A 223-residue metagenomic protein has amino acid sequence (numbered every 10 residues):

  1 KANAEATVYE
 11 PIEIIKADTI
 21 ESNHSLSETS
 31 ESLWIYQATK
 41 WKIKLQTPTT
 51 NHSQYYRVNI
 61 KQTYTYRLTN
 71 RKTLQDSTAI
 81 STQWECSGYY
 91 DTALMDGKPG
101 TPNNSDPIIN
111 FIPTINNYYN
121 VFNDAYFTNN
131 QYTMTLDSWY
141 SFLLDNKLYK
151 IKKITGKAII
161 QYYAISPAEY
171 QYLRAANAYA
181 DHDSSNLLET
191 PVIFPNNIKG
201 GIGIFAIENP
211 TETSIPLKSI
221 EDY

Functional and structural regions predicted by a protein language model:
A2-Y223: A sequence/structural signal for flexible, mid-protein segments enriched in small/helix-disrupting residues
